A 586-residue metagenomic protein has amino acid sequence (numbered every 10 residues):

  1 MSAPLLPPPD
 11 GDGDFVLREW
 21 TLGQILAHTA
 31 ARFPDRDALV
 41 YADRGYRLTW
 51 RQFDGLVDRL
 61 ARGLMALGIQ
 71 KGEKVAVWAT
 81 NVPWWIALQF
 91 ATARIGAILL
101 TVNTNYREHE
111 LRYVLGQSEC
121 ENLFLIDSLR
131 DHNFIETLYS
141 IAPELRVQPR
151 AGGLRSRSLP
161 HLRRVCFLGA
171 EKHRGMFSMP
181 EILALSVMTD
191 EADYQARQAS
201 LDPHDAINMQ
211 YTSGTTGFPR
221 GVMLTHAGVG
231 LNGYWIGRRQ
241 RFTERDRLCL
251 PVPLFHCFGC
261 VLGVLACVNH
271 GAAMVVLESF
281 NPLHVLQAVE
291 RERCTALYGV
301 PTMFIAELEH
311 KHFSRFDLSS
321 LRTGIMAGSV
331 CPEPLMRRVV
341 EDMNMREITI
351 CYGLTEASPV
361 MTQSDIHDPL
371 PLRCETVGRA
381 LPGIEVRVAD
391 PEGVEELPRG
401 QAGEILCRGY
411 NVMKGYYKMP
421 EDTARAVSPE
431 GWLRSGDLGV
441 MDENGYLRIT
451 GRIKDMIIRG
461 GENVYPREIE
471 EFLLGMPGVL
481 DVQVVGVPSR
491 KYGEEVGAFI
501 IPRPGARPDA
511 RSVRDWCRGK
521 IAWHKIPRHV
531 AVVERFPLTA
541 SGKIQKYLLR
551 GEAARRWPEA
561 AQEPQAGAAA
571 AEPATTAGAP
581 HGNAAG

Functional and structural regions predicted by a protein language model:
R18, A27, D35-V82, I86-F90 (+4 more regions): Conserved AMP-binding/adenylate-forming core of the ANL superfamily
E19, P34-D37, S158-L162, C166-H173 (+3 more regions): Conserved pre-ATP/AMP-binding loop-to-beta segment of ANL
L67, I95-A184, P504-A506: Structural core segment of the AMP-binding/adenylate-forming
Y106-G116, L123-D127, L297, G409 (+7 more regions): AMP-binding/adenylate-forming catalytic core of the ANL superfamily
R163, I521-K543, Q562-G567: AMP-binding/adenylate-forming catalytic domain of the ANL superfamily
L168, I182-V187, N269, R291-G299 (+3 more regions): Gly/Ser/Thr-rich phosphate-binding loop
G230-R247, L254-A296, H310-H312: Conserved AMP-binding/adenylation subdomain of ANL enzymes
R379-G383, G393-A426, E462-V464, W557: Conserved ATP/PPi-binding loop(s) of AMP-dependent carboxylate-activating enzymes
